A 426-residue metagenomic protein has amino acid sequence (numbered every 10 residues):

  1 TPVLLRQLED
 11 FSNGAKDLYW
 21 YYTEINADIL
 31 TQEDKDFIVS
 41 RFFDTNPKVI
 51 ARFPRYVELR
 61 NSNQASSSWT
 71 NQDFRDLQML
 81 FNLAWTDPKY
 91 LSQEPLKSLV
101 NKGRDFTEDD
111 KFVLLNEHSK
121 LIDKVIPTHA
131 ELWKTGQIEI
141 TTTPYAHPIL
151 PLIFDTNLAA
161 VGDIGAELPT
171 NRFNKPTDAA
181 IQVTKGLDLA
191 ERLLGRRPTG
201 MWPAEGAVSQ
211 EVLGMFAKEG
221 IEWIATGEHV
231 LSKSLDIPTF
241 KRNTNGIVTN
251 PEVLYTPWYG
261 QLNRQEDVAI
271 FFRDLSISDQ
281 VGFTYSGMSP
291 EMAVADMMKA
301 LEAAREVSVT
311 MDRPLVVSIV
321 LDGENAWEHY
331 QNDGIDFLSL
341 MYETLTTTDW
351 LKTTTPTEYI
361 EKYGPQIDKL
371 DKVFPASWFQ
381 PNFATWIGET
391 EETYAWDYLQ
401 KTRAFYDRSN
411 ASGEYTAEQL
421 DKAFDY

Functional and structural regions predicted by a protein language model:
T1, P144-H147, G200-S209, H229 (+1 more regions): Short, solvent-exposed turn/loop segments enriched in Gly/Ser/Thr/Pro and often Arg
T1-L99, F240-Y426: Active-site and substrate-binding clefts of carbohydrate-active enzymes
D36-S40, R104-K120, G165-A179, R196-A204 (+2 more regions): The substrate-binding groove and active-site-proximal loops of carbohydrate-active enzymes, especially glycoside
F37-K124, T135-F173: Active-site-proximal, well-structured secondary-structure segments within enzyme catalytic domains
V125, T177-N243, N325-L345: Catalytic domains of cell-wall/extracellular-matrix polysaccharide-remodeling enzymes, centered on de-N-acetylation
P127-T142, Q261-R264, S308-V309: Acidic (Asp/Glu)-rich catalytic clusters
Q137-T142, G200, E222-W223, V268-I270 (+1 more regions): Structural preference for beta-strand elements that scaffold enzyme active sites
L168-E205, K299-V320: CE4/NodB-like, metal-dependent polysaccharide N-deacetylase domain that modifies extracellular/periplasmic N-acetylated
